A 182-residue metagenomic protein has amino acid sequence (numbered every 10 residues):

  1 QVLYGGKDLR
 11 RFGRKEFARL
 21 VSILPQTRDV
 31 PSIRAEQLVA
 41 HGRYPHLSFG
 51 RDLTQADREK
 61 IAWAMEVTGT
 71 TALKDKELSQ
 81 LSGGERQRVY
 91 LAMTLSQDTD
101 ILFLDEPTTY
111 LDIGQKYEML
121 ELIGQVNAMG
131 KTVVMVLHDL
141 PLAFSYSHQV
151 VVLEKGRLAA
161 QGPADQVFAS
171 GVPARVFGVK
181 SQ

Functional and structural regions predicted by a protein language model:
Q1-K7, F17: Conserved ABC transporter NBD signature motif
A40, Q55-L73, D98: Conserved ABC ATPase "signature" region
D52, E77-L81, E85: Conserved ABC ATPase signature
L102-E106: Catalytic Walker B motif of ABC-type/P-loop ATPase nucleotide-binding domains
L137-H138: H-loop/switch region of ABC-family ATPase nucleotide-binding domains
A143-S145: A short, surface-exposed alpha-helical micro-motif characterized by mixed small hydrophobic and charged/polar residues
